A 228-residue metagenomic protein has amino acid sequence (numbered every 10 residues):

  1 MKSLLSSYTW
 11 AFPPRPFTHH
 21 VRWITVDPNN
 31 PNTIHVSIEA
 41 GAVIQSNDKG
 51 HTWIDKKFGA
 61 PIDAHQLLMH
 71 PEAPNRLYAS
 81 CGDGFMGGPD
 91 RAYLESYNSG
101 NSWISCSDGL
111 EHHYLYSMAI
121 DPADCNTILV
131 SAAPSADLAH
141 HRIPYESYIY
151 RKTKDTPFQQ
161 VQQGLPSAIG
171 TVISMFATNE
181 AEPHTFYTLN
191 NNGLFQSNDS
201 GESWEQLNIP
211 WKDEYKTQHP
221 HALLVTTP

Functional and structural regions predicted by a protein language model:
M1-P228: Extracellular glycan-interacting surfaces
